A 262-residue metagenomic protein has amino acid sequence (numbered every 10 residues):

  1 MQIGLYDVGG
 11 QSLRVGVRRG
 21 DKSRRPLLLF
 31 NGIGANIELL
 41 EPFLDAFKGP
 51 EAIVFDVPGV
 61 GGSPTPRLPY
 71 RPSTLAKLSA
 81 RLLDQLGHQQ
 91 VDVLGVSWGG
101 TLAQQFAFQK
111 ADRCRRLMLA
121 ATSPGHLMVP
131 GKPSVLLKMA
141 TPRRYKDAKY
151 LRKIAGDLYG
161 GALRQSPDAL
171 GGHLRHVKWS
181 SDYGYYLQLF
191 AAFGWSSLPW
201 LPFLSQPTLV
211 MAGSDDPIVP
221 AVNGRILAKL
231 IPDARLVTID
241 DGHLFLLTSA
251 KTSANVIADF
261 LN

Functional and structural regions predicted by a protein language model:
Q11-P64: Conserved HGGG/HGGXW glycine-rich cap/lid loop of the alpha/beta-hydrolase fold
V54-L94: Active-site loop/oxyanion-hole signature of alpha/beta-hydrolase fold enzymes
G95, G99, A103: Gly/Ala-rich beta-loop-alpha elbow adjacent to hydrolase catalytic centers
Q104, F108, C114-R144: Flexible "cap/lid" loop of the alpha/beta hydrolase fold
M128, A148-W200: Conserved alpha/beta-hydrolase catalytic His-Asp/Glu region
L204, V210-A212, D216: Short beta-strand/loop motif that positions the catalytic acidic residue of the alpha/beta-hydrolase fold
P217-N223: Conserved alpha/beta-hydrolase "acid-adjacent" motif
D241-A254: Catalytic histidine-centered segment of alpha/beta-hydrolase-like enzymes
